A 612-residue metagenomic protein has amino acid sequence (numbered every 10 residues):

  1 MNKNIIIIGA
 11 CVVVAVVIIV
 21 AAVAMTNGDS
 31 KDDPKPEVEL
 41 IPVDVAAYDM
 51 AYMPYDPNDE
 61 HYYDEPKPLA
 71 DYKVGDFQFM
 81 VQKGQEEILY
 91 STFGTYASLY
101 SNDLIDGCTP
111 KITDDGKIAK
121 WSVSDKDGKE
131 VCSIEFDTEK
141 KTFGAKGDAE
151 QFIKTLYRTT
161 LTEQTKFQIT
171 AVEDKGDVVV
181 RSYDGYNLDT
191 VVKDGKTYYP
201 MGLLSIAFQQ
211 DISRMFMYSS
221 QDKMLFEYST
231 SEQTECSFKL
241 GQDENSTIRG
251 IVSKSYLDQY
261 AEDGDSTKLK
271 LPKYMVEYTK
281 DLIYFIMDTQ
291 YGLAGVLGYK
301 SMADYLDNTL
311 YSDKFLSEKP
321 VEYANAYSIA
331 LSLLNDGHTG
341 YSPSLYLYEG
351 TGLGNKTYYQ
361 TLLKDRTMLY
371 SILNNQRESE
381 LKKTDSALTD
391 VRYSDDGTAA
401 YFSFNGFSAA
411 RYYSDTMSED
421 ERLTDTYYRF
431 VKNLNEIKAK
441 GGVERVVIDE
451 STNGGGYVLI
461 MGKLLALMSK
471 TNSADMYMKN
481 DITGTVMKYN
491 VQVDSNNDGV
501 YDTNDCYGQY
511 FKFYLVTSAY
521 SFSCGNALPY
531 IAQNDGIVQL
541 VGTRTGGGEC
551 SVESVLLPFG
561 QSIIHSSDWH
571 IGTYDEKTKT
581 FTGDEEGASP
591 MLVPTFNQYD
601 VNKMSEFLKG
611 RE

Functional and structural regions predicted by a protein language model:
M1-V13, A22-T26: N-terminal Sec-pathway targeting helices
I6, V17-I19, E37-G75, A330 (+4 more regions): Composition-driven recognition of long, C-terminal low-complexity regions enriched in serine/threonine
I19-E39: Sec-dependent signal peptide cleavage junction
K31-K35, K141-F143, G147-V446, E450-G454 (+4 more regions): Flexible, low-complexity junctional segments that flank or bridge functional domains
P36-G202, Q210-I212, S229: Long, solvent-exposed N-terminal ectodomains/accessory regions that are displayed to the extracellular/lumenal milieu
E86-L99, E444-E450, V458, S469 (+1 more regions): Hydrophobic, aliphatic-enriched repeat segments that assemble into extended interaction scaffolds in large eukaryotic
S101-I118, F208-D222, Y520-F522, D535-E549: Short, well-structured beta-strand/strand-turn elements
E232-E235, K239-K270, K280, Y284 (+2 more regions): C-terminal "post-core" interaction segments
